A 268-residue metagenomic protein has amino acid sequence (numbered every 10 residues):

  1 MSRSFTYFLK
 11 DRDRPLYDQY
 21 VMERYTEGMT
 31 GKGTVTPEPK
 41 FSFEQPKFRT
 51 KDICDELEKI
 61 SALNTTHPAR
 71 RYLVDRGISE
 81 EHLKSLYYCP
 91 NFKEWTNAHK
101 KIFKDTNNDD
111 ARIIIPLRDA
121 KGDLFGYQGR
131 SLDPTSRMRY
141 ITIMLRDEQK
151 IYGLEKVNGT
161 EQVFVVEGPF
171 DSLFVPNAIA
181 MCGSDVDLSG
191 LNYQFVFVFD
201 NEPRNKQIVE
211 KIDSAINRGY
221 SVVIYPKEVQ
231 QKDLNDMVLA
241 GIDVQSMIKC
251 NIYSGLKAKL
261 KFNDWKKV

Functional and structural regions predicted by a protein language model:
M1-F92, D110, P134-S136, P203-K206 (+3 more regions): Non-catalytic accessory segments of DNA primases and related replication-initiation nucleases
K93-Q194, F199, I208-V209: Phosphate-handling DNA/RNA-contact segment within nucleic-acid enzymes
F103-K104, L191-V196, D233-S246: Short, surface-exposed amphipathic charged segments that create phosphate/polyanion-binding patches used for binding
S189, N205-I208, K232-N235: Short active-site-adjacent structural elements
F195, F199-N201, V209-K211, S246 (+1 more regions): Conserved catalytic-core subdomain
S221-Q231: A generic structural motif
Q245-V268: Extended, charge-rich low-complexity interaction segments
